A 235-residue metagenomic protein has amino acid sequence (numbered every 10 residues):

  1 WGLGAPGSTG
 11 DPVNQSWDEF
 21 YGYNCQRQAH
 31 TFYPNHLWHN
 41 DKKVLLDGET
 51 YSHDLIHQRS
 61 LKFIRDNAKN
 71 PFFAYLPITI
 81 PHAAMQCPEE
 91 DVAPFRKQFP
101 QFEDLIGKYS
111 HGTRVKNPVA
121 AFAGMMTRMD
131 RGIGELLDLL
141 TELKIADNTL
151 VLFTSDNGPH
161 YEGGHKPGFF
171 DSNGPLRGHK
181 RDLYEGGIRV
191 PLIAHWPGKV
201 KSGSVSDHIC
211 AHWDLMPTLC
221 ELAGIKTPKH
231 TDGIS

Functional and structural regions predicted by a protein language model:
G7-N14, F20, N24-M216, C220-T231: Active-site-proximal cap/lid insertion segments
G233-S235: Catalytic-site signature of metal-activated, phosphate-bearing donor transferases, centered on the GT-A/GT-A-like
